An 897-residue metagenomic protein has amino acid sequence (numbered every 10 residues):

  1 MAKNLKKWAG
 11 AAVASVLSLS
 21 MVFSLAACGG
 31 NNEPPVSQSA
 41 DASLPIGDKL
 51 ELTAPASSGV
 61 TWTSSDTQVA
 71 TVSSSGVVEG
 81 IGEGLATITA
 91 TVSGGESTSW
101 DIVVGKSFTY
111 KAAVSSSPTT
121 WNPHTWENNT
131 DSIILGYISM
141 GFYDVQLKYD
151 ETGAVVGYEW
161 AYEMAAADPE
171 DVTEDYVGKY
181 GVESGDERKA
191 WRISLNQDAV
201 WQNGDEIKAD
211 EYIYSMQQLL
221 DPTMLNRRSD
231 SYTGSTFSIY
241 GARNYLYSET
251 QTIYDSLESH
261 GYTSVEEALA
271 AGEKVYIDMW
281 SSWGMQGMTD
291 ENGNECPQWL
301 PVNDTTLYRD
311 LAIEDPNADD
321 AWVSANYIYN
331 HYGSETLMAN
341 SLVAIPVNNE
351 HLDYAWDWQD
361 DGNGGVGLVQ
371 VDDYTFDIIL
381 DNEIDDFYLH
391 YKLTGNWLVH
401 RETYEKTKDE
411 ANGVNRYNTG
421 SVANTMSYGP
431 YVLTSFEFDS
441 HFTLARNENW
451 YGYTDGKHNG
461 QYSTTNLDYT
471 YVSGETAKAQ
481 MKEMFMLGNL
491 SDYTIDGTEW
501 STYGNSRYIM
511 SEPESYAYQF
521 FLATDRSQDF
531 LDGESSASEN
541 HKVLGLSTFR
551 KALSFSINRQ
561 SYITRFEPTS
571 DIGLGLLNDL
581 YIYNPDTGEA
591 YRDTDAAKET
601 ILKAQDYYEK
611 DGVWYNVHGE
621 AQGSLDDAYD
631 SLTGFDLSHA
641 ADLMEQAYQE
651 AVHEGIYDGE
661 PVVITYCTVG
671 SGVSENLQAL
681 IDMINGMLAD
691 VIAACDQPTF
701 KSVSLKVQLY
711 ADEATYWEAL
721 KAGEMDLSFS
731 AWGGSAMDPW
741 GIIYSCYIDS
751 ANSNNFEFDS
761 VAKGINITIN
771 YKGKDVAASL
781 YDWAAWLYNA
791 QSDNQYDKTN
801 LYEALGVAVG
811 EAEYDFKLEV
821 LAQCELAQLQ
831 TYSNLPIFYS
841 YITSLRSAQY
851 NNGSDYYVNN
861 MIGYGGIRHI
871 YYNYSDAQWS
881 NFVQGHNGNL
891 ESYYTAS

Functional and structural regions predicted by a protein language model:
G29-S107: Extracytoplasmic soluble-region selector
K111, D205-Q217, D373-D377, P430 (+6 more regions): Alpha-helical secondary-structure segments
K111-S184: N-terminal lobe/hinge region of extracytoplasmic solute-binding protein
V114, T434-A445, T470-E534, Q560 (+2 more regions): Extracellular/periplasmic solute-recognition and catalytic clefts
L147-K148, A325-G365, V369-T375, L380-Y471 (+2 more regions): Gly/Pro-rich hinge or "lid" segments in bacterial periplasmic/extracellular proteins
R228-D409: Surface-exposed binding/hinge segments that line and control ligand-binding clefts or catalytic entry sites
F438-S440, T470-G474, M484-L487, S570 (+3 more regions): Ligand/substrate-recognition segments at binding pockets and active sites
H441, A552-G612, E650, G670-G672 (+3 more regions): Detector for C-terminal structural segments
